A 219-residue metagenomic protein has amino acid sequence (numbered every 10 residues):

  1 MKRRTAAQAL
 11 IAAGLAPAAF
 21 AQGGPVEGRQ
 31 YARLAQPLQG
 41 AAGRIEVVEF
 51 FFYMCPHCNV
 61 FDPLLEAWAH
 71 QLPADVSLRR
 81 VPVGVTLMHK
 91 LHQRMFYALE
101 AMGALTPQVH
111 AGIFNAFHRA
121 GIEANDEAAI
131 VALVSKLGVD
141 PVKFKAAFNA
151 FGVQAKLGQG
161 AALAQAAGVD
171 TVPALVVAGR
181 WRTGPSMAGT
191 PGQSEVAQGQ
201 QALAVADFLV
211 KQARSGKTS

Functional and structural regions predicted by a protein language model:
K2-K90, D207-S219: Extracytoplasmic thiol/disulfide redox context detector
F20, D126, N149-A150: Polar helix-capping/helix-linker motif
G24-L34, I122-E127, V196-A206: Periplasmic c-type cytochrome electron-transfer domains
E46-E49, V60, L64-A67, K90-R94 (+6 more regions): Extracytoplasmic/secreted proteins, especially bacterial periplasmic and envelope-associated proteins
Y53-H57, G84-M88, A116-A120, G152-V153 (+1 more regions): Solvent-exposed loop/turn segments at secondary-structure junctions within structured extracellular/periplasmic domains
M54, A69-L72, L99-G103, I113 (+6 more regions): Sec/Tat-exported extracytoplasmic proteins
L72-F96, T106-V134: Structural microenvironment flanking redox-active thiols in thiol-disulfide oxidoreductases
K136-S219: C-terminal cap of thioredoxin/glutaredoxin-like
